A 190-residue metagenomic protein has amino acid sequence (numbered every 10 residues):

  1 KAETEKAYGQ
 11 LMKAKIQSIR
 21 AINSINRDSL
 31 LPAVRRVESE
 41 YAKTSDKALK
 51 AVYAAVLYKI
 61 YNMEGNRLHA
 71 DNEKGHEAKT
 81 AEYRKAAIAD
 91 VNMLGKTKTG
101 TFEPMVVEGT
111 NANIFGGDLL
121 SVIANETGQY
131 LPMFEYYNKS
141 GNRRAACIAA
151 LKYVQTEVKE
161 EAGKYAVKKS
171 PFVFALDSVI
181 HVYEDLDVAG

Functional and structural regions predicted by a protein language model:
K1-G190: Extracytoplasmic/secretory-pathway proteins
